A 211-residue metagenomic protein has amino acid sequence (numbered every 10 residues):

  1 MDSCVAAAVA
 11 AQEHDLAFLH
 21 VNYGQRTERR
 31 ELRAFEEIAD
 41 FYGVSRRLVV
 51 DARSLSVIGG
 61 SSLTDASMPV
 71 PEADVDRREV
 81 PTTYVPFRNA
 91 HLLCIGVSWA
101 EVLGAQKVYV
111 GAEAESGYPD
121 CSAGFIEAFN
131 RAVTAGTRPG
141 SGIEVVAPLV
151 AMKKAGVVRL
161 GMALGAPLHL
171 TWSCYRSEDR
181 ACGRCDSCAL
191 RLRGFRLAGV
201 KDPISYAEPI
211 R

Functional and structural regions predicted by a protein language model:
M1-G165: ATP-dependent adenylation/nucleotidyltransferase module used to activate substrates
L63, M68-V70, C174, F195 (+1 more regions): Short clusters of hydrophobic/aromatic residues that line enzyme substrate/ligand-binding pockets
C94, W172-R193: Local cysteine-cluster metal-coordination motifs and their immediate loop/turn environment, predominantly Fe-S cluster
Q106, L190, E208-R211: AMP-forming adenylation/ATP pyrophosphatase catalytic core
T137, R196-G199: Short amphipathic alpha-helical interaction/hinge segments
L160-A163, L168-E178: Short, intrinsically disordered, charge-biased short linear motifs at domain edges
L164-A166, L192-R196: A polyampholytic, Gly/Pro-enriched intrinsically disordered region
S177-E178, A198-I210: Short cysteine/histidine-rich metal-coordination sites, predominantly Zn2+-binding motifs
